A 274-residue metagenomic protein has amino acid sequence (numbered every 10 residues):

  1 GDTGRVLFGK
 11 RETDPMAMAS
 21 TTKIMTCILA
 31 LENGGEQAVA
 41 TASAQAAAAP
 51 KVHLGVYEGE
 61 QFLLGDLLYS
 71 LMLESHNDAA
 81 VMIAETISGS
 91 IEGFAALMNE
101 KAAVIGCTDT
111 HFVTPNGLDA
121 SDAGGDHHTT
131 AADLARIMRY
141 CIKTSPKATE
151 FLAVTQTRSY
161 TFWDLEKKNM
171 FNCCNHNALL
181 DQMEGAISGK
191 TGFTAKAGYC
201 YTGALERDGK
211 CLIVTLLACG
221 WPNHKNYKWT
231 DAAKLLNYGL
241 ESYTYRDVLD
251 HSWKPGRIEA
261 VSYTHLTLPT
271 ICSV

Functional and structural regions predicted by a protein language model:
G1-T149: Active-site-adjacent loops and short helices of periplasmic peptidoglycan-processing enzymes
C107-T108, G125-L268, S273: Domain-terminus/edge residues, biased toward the C-terminal soluble/receptor-binding domains of extracytoplasmic
